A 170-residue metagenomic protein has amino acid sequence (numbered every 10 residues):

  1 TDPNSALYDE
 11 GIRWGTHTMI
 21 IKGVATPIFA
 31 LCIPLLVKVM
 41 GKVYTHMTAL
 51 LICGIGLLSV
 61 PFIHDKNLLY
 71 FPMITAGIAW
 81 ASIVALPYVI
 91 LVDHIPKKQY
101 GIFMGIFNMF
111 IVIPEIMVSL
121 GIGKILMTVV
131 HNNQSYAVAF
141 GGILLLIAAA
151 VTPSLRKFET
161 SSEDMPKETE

Functional and structural regions predicted by a protein language model:
T1-V24, A139: Loop-to-transmembrane helix entry
Y8, K124-L146: A membrane-interface helix-boundary motif in multi-pass transporters
I12, I95-F107: Loop-to-transmembrane helix entry/capping segments in MFS-fold secondary transporters and related SLC/MFSD carriers
G23-L31, I116: Residue-level signature of mid-helix packing/kink "hotspots" within the transmembrane helices of 12-pass Major
I28-K42, L126: Helix-to-loop junctions at the C-terminal end of transmembrane segments in multipass secondary transporters
L51-H64: C-terminal ends and interior cores of transmembrane alpha-helices in multi-pass membrane transporters/permeases
L68-S82: Hydrophobic core of transmembrane alpha-helices in multi-pass small-molecule transporters, especially MFS/SLC-type
S82-P96: Intracellular juxtamembrane helix-capping segments at the cytosolic ends of symmetry-related transmembrane helices
